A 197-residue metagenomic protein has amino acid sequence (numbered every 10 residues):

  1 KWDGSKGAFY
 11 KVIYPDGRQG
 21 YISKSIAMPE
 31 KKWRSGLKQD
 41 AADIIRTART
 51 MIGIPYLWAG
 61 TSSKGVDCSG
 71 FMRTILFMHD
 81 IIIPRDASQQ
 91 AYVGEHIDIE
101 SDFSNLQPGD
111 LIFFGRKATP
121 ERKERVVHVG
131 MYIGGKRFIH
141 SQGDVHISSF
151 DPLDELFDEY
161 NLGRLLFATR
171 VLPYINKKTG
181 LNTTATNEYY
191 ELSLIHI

Functional and structural regions predicted by a protein language model:
K1-G4: Conserved beta-strand/loop element in small beta-rich adapter and peptidoglycan-binding domains
G7-K11: Short aromatic-glycine-enriched beta-strand elements
Y14-R46: Boundary regions of SH3-family modules and the immediately adjacent low-complexity/disordered segments in eukaryotic
K31-S35, P55-S63, T119: Second-shell loop/turn segments in exported
A48, G60-H79: Active-site nucleophilic cysteine motif
I83-I147, L153, L172, T183-T184: ...with weaker cross-activation on analogous glycine-rich loops/strands in unrelated enzymes
D158, G163-R164, V171-S193: Extended, charge-rich intrinsically disordered regulatory tails
I195-I197: Conserved small/polar residues in nucleotide/adenosyl-binding loops
